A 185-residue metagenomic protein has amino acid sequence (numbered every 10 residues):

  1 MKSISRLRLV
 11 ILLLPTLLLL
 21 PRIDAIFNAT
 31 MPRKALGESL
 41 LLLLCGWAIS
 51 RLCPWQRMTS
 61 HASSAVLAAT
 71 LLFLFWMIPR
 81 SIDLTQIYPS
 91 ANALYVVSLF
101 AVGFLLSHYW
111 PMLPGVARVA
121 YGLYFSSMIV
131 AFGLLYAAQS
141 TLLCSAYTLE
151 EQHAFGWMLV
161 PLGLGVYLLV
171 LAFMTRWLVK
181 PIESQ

Functional and structural regions predicted by a protein language model:
M1-Q185: Alpha-helical membrane segments of multi-pass proteins
